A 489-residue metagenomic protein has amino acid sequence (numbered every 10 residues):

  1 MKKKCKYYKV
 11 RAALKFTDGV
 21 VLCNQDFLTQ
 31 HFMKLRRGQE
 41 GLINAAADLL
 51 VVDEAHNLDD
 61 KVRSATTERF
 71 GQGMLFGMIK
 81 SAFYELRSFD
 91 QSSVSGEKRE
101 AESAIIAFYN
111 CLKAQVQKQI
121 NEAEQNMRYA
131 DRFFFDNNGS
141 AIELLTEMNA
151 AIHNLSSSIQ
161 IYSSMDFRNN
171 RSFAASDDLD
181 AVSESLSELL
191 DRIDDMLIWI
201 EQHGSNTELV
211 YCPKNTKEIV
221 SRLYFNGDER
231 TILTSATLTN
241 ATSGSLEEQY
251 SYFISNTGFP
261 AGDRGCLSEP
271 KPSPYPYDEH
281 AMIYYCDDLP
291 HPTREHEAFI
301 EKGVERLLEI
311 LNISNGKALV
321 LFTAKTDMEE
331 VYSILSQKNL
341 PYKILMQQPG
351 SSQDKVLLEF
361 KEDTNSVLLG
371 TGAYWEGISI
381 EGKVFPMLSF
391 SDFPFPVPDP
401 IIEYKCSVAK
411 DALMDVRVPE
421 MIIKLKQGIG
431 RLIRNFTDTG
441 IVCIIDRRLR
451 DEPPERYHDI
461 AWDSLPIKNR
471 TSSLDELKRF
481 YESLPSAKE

Functional and structural regions predicted by a protein language model:
M1-E489: ASCE RecA-like P-loop NTPase motor cores that couple ATP hydrolysis to mechanical translocation on nucleic acids
